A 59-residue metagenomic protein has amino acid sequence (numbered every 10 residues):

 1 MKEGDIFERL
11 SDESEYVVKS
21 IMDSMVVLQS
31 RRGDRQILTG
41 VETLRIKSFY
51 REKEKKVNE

Functional and structural regions predicted by a protein language model:
M1-R9: Short coil-to-beta transition motif at edge beta-strands of beta-rich domains
K2, M22, N58-E59: Generic hydrophobic segment detector
I6, E15, S48-F49: Intrinsically disordered, low-complexity N-terminal regions enriched in serine/proline/glycine with scattered basic
R9, V18, R51-E52: Intrinsically disordered, low-complexity regions enriched in small/polar residues
D12-L38: Basic/aromatic-rich interaction segments and small domains that mediate binding to polyanionic partners
D34-E59: Intrinsically disordered, low-complexity, charged/polar segments
